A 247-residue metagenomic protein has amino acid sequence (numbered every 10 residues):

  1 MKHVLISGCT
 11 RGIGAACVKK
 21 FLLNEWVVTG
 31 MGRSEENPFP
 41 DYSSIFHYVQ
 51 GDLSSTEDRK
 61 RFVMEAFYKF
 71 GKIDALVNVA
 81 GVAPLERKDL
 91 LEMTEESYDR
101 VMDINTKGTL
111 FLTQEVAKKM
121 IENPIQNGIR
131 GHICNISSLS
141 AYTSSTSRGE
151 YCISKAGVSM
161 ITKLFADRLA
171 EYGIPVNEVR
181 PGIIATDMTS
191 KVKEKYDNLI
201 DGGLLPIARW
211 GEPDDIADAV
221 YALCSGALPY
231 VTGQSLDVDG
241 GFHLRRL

Functional and structural regions predicted by a protein language model:
T10-R11: Conserved glycine-rich cofactor-binding loop
R87-L90, T94-D99, D201: Substrate-binding pocket helix/loop in short-chain dehydrogenase/reductase
T113, S154-G157, T162: Active-site helix of classical SDR
K118, D167-E171, P229: Alpha-helical segment proximal to the catalytic Tyr-Lys
S138: Residue(s) in the substrate-gating loop at a strand-loop-helix junction that position the organic substrate next
G203, Y221, T232-L247: Short C-terminal tail/terminal secondary-structure segment of NAD(P)H-dependent dehydrogenase/reductase domains
L205-I216: A conserved structural motif in NAD(P)-dependent oxidoreductases
